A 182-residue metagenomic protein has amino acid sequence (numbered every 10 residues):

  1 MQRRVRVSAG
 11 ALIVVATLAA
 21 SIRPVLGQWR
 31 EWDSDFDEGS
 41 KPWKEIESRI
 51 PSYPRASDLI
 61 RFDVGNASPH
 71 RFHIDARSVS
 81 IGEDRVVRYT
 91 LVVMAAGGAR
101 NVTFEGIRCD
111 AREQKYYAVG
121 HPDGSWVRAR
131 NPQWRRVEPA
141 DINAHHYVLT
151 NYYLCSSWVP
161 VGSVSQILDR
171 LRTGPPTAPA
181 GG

Functional and structural regions predicted by a protein language model:
Q2-A11: Bacterial N-terminal signal peptides that target proteins for export
L12-A16: Primarily N-terminal secretory
T17-P24: C-terminal segment of classical bacterial N-terminal signal peptides
V25-G182: N-terminal secretory-pathway/extracellular module detecting exported/lumenal segments and adjacent signal-anchor/first
